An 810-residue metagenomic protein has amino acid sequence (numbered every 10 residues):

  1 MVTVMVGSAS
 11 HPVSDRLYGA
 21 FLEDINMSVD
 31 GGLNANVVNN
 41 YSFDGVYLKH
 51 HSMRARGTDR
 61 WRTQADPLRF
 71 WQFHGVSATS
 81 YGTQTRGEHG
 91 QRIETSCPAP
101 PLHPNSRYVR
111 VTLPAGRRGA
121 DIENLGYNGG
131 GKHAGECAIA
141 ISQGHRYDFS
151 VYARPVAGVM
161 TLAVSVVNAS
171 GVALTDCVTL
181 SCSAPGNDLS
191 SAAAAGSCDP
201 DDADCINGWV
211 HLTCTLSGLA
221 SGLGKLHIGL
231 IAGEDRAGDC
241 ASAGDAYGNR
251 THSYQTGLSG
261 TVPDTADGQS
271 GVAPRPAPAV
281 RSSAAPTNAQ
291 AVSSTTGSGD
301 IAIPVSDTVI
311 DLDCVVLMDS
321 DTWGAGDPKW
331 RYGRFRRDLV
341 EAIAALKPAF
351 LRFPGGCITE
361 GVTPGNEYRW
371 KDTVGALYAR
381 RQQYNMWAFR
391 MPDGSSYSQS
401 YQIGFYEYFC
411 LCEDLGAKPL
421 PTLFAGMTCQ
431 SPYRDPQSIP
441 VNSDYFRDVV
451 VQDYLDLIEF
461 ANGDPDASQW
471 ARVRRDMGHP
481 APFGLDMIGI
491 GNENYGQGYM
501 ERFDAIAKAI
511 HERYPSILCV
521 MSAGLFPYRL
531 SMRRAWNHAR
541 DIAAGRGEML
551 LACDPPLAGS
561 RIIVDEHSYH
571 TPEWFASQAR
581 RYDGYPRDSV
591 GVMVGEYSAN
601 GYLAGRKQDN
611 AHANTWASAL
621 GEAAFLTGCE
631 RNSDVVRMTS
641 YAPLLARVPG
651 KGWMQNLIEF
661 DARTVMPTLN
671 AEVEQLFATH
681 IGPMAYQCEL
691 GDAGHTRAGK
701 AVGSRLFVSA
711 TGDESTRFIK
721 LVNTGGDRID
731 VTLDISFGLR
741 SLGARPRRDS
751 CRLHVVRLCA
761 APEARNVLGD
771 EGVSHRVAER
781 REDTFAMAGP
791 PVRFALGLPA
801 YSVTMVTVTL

Functional and structural regions predicted by a protein language model:
V2-C357, V362-S400, K418, Y433-F446 (+8 more regions): Extracellular and organelle-lumenal recognition/adhesion modules and their flexible linkers in secreted
A20, V151, K347, C412 (+6 more regions): Conserved, mostly hydrophobic/aromatic
L219, H227, R331-P348, Y401 (+7 more regions): An active-site-proximal structural segment forming one wall of the substrate-binding cleft that immediately precedes
D319, P354-C357, Q430, P465-G498 (+1 more regions): Active-site groove signature of glycoside hydrolases
P480-Y495, A523, N537-F575, D588-G601: Aromatic- and acid-rich polysaccharide-binding/catalytic face of secreted or lumenal carbohydrate-active enzymes
K508-A509, L518, C553-P555, I563-P649 (+1 more regions): Catalytic-core region of carbohydrate-active enzymes that cleave or remodel glycosidic bonds
M684-G726: Surface beta-strand/loop "capping" patches
T724-L810: C-terminal beta-sandwich/jelly-roll accessory domains of carbohydrate-active enzymes
